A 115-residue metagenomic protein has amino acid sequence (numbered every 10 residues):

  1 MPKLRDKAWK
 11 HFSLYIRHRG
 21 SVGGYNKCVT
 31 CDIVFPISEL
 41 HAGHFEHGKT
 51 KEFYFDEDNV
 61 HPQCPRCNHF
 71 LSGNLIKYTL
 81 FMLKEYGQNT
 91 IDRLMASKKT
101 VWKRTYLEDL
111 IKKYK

Functional and structural regions predicted by a protein language model:
M1-K27, T100-R104: Short, charged surface segments at domain edges that flank catalytic/cofactor-binding sites
L4, E52, F70: Conserved aromatic-histidine-acidic binding/catalytic patches
K27-V60: Histidine-centered nuclease catalytic patch
P36, V60-Y86: Short Cys/His-centered divalent metal-binding micro-motifs
G48-V60, L83-A96: Short microdomains enriched in Cys/His and/or Lys/Arg
T90-K115: Short flanking/linker segments adjacent to small metal-binding domains or redox-active Cys/His motifs
